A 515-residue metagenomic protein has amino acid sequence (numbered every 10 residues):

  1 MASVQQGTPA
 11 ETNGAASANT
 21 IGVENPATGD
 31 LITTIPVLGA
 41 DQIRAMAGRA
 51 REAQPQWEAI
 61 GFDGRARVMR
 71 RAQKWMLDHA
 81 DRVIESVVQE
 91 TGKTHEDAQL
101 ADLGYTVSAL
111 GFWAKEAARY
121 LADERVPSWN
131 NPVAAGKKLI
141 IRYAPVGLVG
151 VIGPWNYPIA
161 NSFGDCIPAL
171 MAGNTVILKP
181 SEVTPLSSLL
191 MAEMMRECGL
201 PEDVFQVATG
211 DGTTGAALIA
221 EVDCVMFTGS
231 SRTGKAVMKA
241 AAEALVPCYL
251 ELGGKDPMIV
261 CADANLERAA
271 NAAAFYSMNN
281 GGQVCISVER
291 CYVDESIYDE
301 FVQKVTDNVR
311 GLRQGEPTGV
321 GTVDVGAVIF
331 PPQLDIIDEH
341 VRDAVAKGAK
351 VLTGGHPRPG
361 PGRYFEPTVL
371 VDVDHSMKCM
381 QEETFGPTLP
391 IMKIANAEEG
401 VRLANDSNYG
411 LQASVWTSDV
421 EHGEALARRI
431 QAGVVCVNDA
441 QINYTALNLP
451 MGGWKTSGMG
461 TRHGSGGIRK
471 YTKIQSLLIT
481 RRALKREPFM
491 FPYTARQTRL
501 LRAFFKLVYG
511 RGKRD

Functional and structural regions predicted by a protein language model:
M1-K137: N-terminal Rossmann-like NAD(P)+-binding subdomain of aldehyde/semialdehyde dehydrogenases
A18-I21, V288, L411: Short loop/turn microsegments at loop-to-beta-strand junctions
N25-T34, P357, Y364-D515: Conserved C-terminal structural/oligomerization subdomain of aldehyde/semialdehyde dehydrogenase
G29, R65, V87, L110 (+9 more regions): Residue-level signal for inorganic ion chemistry
L31-L38, A53-A59, V151, M258-V260 (+5 more regions): Short, well-ordered beta-strand elements within core beta-sheets of diverse protein domains
Q54, E58, Q73-M76, A80 (+20 more regions): Structural signal for hydrophobic packing residues in well-ordered secondary-structure cores of soluble enzyme domains
S128-R268, T322, I394: Rossmann-like NAD(P) dinucleotide-binding subdomain of oxidoreductase/dehydrogenase enzymes
C224, R232-D374, V437, T498 (+1 more regions): ALDH superfamily catalytic-core signature
